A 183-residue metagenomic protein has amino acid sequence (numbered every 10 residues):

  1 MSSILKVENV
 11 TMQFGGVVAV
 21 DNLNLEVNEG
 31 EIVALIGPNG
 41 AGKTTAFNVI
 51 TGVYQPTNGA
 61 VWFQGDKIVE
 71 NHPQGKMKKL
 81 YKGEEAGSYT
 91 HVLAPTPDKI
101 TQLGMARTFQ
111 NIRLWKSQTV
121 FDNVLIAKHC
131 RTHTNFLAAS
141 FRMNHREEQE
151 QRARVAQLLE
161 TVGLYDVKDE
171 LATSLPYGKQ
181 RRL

Functional and structural regions predicted by a protein language model:
L5-V7, V20: Conserved structural motif at the start of ABC-family nucleotide-binding domains
I36-P38: The feature captures the beta-strand-to-loop junction immediately N-terminal to the Walker
T51: Helix-to-loop junction immediately C-terminal to a conserved catalytic motif
G59-N71, M77-Y89, L103: Conserved ABC transporter NBD signature motif
Y89-A94, L158-Y177: Conserved ABC nucleotide-binding domain
N111, S117-A139: Q-loop/switch helix immediately C-terminal to the Walker
N135-V167: Conserved ABC ATPase "signature" region
